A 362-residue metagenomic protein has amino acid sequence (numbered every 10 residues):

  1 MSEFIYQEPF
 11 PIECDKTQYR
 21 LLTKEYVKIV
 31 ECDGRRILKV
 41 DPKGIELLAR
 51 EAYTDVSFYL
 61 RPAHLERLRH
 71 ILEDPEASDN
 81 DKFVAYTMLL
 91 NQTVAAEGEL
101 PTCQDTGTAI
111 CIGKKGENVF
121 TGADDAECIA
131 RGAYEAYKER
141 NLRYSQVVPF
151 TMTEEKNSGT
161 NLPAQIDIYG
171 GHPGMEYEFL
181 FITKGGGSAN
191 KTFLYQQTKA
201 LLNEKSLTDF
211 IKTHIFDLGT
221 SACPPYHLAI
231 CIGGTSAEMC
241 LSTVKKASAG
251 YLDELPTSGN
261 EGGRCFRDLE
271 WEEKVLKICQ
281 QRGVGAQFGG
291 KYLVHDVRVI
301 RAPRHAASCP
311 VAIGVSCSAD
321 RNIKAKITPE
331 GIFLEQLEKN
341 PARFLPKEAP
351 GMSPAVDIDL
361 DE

Functional and structural regions predicted by a protein language model:
M1-E362: Non-transmembrane, aqueous-exposed alpha-helical and coiled segments at domain scale
